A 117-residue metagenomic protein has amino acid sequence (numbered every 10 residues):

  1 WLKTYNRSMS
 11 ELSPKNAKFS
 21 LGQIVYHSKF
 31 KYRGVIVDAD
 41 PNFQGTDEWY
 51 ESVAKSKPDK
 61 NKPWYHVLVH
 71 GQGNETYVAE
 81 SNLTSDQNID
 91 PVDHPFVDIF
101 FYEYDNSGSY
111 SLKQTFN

Functional and structural regions predicted by a protein language model:
W1-I24, F30-R33, D40-F43, T115-F116: Mixed-charge, Lys/Arg-rich low-complexity intrinsically disordered regions
F19, Y32, W49-Y50, Y65 (+2 more regions): Aromatic side chains
S28, V37, H70: Structured beta-strand/turn binding interfaces of compact recognition modules in eukaryotic regulators
V37-D38, D47: Short, glycine/acidic-enriched capping/hinge loops at junctions between secondary-structure elements
F43-S52: Short, solvent-exposed secondary-structure boundary/capping segments
S52-P58: Short proline/glycine-enriched turn/loop segments at secondary-structure junctions
P58-N117: Intrinsically disordered, low-complexity, charged/polar segments
